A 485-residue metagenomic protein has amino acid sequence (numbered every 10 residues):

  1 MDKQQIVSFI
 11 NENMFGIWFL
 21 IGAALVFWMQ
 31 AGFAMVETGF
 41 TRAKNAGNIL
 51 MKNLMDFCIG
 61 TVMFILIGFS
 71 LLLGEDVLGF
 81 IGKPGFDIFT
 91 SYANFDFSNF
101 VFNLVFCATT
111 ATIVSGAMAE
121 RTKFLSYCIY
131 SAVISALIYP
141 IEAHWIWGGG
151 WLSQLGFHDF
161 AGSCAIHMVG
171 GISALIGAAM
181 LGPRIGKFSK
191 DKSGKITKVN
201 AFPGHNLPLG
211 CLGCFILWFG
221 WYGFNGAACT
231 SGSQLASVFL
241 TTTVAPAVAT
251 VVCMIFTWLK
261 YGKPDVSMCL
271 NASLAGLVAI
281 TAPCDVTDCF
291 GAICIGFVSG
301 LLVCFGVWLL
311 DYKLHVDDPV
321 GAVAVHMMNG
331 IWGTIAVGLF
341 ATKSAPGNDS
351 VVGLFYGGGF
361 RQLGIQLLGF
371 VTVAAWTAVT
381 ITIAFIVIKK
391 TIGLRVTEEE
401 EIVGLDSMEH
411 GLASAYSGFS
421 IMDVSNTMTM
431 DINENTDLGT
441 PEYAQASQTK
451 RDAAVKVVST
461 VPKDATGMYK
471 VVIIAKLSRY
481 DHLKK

Functional and structural regions predicted by a protein language model:
M1-I473, L477-K484: Glycine- and aromatic-enriched membrane alpha-helices
